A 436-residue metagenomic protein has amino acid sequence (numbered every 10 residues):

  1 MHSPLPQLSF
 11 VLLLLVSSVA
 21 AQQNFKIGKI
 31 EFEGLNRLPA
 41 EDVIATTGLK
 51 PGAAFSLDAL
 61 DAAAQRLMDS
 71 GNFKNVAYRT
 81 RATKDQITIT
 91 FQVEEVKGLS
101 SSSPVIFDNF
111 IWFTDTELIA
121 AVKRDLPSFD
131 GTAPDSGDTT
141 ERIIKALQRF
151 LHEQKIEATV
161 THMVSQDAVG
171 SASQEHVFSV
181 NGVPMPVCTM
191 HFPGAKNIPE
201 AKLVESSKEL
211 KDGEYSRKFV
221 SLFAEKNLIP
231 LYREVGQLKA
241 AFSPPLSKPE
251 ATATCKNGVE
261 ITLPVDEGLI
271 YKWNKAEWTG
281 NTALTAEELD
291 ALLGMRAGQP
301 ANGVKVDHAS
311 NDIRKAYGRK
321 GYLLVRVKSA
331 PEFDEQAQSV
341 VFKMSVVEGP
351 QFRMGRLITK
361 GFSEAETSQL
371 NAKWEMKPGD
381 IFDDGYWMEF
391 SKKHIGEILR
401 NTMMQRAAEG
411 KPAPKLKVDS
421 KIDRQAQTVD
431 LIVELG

Functional and structural regions predicted by a protein language model:
M1-S9: Bacterial N-terminal signal peptides that target proteins for export
P6, A21-Q22: Intrinsically disordered, low-complexity regions enriched in polar/acidic and amide residues
V16-S18: N-terminal signal peptide c-region/cleavage motif recognized by signal peptidases
Q22-G436: Interaction-mediating elements
